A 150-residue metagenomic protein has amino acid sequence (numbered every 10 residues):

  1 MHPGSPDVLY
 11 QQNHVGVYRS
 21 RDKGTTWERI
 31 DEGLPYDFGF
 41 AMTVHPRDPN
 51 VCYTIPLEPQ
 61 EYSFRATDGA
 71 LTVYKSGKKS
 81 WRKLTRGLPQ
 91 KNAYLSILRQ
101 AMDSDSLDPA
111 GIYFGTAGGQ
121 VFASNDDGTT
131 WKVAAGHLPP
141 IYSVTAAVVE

Functional and structural regions predicted by a protein language model:
M1-E150: Extracellular glycan-interacting surfaces
